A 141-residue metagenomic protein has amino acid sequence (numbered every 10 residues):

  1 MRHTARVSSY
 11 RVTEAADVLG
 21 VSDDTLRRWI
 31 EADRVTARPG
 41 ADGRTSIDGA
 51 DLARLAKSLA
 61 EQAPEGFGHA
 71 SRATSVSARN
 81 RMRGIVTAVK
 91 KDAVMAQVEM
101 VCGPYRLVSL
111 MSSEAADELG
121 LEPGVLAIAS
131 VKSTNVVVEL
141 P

Functional and structural regions predicted by a protein language model:
R2-V21: Polyanion-binding surface elements
R11, T36-S58: Short helix-start
L19-R44: Major-groove DNA-recognition helix of helix-turn-helix-type DNA-binding domains
K57-A78: Short boundary/loop segments of OB/S1/cold-shock single-stranded nucleic-acid-binding domains
V89-M95: Short, conserved beta-turn/loop elements at beta-strand boundaries and strand-helix junctions
M95-V98, S133-P141: Short, Lys/Arg- and Gly-enriched loop/turn segments at beta-strand edges
Q97-G103, L110: Short, acidic/hydrophobic/Gly-rich beta-strand patch recurrent on exposed beta strands that often constitutes part
R106-L119: Beta-strand/loop nucleic-acid-binding surfaces
